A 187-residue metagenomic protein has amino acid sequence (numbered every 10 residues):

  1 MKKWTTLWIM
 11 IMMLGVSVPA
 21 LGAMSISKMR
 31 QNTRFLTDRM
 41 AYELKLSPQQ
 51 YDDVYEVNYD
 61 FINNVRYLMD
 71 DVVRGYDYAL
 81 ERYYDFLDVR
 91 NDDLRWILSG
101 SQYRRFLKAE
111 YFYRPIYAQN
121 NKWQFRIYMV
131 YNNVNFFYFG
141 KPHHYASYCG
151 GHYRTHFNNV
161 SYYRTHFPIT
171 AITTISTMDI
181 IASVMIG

Functional and structural regions predicted by a protein language model:
M1-K28, N32-Q50, V54, L98: Classical secretory targeting signals
I26-D38, Y51-G187: Low-complexity segments
